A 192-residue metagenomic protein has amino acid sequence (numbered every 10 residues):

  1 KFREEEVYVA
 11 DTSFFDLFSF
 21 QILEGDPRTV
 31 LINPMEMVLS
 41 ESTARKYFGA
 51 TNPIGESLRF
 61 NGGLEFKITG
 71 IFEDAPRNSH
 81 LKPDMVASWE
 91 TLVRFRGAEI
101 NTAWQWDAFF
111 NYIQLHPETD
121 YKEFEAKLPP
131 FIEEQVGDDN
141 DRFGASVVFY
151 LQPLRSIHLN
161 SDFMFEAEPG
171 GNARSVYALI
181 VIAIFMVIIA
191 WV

Functional and structural regions predicted by a protein language model:
F2-Y8: Membrane-proximal lumenal/periplasmic loop motifs of glycosylation machinery
Y8-D26, M35-G171: Mid-to-C-terminal secondary-structure elements that act as membrane-proximal/extracytoplasmic interface segments
I32: A short beta-loop-beta micro-motif enriched in histidine and acidic residues
G170-V192: Hydrophobic alpha-helical transmembrane segments of multi-pass inner-membrane transport and secretion
